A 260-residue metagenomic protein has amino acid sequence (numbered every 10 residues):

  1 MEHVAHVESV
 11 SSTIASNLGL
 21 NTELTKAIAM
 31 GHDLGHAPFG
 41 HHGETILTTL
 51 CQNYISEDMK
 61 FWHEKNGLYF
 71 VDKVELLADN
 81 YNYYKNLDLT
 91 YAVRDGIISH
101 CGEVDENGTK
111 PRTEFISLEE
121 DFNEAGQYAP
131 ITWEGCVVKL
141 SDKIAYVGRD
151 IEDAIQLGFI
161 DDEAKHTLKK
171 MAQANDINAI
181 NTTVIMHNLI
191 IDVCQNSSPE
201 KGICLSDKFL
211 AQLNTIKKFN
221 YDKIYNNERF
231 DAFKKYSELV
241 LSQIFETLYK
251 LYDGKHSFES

Functional and structural regions predicted by a protein language model:
M1-I14, E23, K60, E64-N66 (+1 more regions): Histidine-centered, transition-metal-coordinating active-site segments
L18: Basic, low-complexity intrinsically disordered segments
E23, A27, P38-K60, Q156-E163: Post-HEXXH active-site segment of zinc metalloproteases
K26-G31, G35, V137-S141: Short alpha-helix carrying the canonical HExxH Zn2+-binding catalytic motif
M30-L34, C51, V74: Acidic, glycine-rich active-site loops and adjacent beta-strand->loop/helix elements that engage anionic groups
L34-F39, A145: Short active-site segment of divalent metal-dependent hydrolases/proteases that encodes the spacing between
